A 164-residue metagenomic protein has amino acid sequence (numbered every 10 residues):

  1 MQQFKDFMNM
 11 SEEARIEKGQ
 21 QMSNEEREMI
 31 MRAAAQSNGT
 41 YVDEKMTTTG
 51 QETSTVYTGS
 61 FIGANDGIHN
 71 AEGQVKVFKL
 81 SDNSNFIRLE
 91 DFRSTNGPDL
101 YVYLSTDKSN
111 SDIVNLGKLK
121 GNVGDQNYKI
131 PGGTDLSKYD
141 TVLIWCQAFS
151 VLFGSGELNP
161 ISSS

Functional and structural regions predicted by a protein language model:
M1-S81: Transition segment at domain starts
L80-F86, S137-Y139: Extended extracellular/luminal ectodomain segments enriched in beta-structured repeat modules
F86-F92: Short amphipathic, basic-aromatic surface patches that mediate peripheral association with negatively charged
L89, D125-G133: Exposed aromatic-hydrophobic patches
Y101-Y103: Beta-strand signatures of extracellular beta-sandwich domains
S109-G117: Surface-exposed loop/edge segments in extracytoplasmic proteins
K118-G124: Short proline/glycine- and polar residue-rich coil/turn motifs
G132-G133, K138-E157: Short, exposed beta-strand-loop hairpins at the edges of beta-sheets in extracellular/periplasmic proteins
